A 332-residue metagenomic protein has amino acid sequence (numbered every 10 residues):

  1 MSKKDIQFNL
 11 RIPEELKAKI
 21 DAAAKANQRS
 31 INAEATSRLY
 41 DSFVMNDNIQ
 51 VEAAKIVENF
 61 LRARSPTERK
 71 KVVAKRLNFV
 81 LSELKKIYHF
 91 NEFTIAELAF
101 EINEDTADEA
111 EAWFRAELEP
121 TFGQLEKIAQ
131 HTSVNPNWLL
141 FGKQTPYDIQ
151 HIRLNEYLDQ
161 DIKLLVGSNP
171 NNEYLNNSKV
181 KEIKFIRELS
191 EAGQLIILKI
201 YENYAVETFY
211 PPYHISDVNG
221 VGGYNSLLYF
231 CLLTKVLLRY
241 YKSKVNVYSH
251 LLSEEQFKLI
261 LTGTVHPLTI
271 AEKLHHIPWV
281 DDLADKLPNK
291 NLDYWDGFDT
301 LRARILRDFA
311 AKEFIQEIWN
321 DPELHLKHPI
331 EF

Functional and structural regions predicted by a protein language model:
M1-D5, E52-E101: A short, Lys/Arg-rich alpha-helix, primarily the initiator
M1-L16, D21-R29: Short Lys/Arg-rich basic patches
Q7, E101-P120: Recognition helix of helix-turn-helix/homeodomain-like DNA-binding domains that insert into the DNA major groove
R29-Q50, T145-P146: Short, basic amphipathic alpha-helical segments that act as recognition/interaction helices in nucleic-acid-binding
L39, W138-Y157: Short amphipathic recognition helices of helix-turn-helix/homeodomain-type DNA-binding modules
F122-W138: DNA major-groove recognition helix of helix-turn-helix/homeodomain DNA-binding modules
I162-W295, D299: Long, charge-rich C-terminal accessory regions
H275-F332: Charge-dense, extended regions
